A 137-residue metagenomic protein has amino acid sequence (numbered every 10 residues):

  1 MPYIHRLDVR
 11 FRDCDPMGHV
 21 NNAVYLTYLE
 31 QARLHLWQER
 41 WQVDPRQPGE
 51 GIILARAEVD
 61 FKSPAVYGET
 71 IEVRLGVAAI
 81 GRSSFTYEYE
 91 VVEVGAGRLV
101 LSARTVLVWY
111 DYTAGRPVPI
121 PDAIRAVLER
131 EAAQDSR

Functional and structural regions predicted by a protein language model:
M1-E39: Catalytic strand-loop segment that frames the active site of acyl-thioester-processing enzymes
M1-H5, A65-Y67, A78-R137: HotDog/MaoC-like acyl-thioester-processing domains
R6-R10, D60, V106: Generic structural detector for well-ordered beta-strands
P16, Y25-Y28, I53, E88 (+1 more regions): Residue-level recognition of specific faces of alpha-helices
G18, L75, G115: Hydrophobic pocket/interface hotspot
G18, T27, I52, R98 (+1 more regions): Residues that recognize and position ribonucleotide moieties
Y28, R40, V127-E131: Residues that form generic nucleotide/phosphate-binding pockets
L36-F85, V100, V108: Hydrophobic beta-strand-centered segment that forms part of the acyl-chain substrate-binding groove
